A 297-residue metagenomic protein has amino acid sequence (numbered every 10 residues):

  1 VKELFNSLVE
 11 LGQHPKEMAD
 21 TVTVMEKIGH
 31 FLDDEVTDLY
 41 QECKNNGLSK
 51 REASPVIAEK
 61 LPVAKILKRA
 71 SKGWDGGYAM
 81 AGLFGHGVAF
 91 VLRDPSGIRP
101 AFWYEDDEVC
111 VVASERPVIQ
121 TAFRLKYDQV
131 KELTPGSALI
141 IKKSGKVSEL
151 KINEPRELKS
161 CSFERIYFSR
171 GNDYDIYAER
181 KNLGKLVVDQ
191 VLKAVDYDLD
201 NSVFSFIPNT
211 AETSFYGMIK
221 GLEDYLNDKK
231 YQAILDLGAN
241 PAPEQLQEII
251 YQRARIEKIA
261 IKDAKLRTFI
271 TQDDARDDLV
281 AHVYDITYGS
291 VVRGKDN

Functional and structural regions predicted by a protein language model:
K2-T134, I140-S202, I207-P208, R293: Conserved short alpha-helical segments that host acidic/polar catalytic motifs at enzyme active sites
I28-G29, A89-L92, T213-Y216, K265-T271: Short, solvent-exposed polar/charged micro-motifs at secondary-structure junctions
L139, E212-T213, I259: Internal hydrophobic scaffold segments of catalytic domains
G145-C161, F206-N240: Terminal amphipathic helices with adjacent charged low-complexity linkers/tails
D189, K193, K220, D224 (+1 more regions): Conserved helix-loop functional segments at active or binding sites
E223-N297: Short, glycine/charge-rich flexible loops or terminal/linker lids adjacent to PRPP-binding catalytic cores
